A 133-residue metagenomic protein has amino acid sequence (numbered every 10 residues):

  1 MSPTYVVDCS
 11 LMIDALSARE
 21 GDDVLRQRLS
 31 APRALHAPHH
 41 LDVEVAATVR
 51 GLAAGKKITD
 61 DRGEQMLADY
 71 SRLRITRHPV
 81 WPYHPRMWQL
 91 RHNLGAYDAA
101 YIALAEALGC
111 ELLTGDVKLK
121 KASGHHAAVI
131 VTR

Functional and structural regions predicted by a protein language model:
M1-L41, L52-D61: Short, well-structured N-terminal submotif of metal-dependent ribonuclease cores
M1-T4, I102-R133: Acidic, PIN/NYN-like endoribonuclease modules and their adjacent C-terminal/linker elements
D8, E44, D98, D116: Acidic active-site catalytic centers that drive phospho-/nucleotidyl reactions and related ester hydrolyses
L11-M12, L41, Y83, Y101 (+1 more regions): Alpha-helix capping/helix-boundary segments
D14-L16, T48, A122-S123: Residues that scaffold the ATP/ADP-binding catalytic core of kinase and kinase-like folds
V24, E44, R86, K121-A122: Phosphate- and divalent-cation-binding pockets in alpha/beta enzyme and binding domains that engage nucleotide-derived
A46-H78, R86-W88: Active-site-proximal, substrate-binding regions of enzyme catalytic domains and RNA-binding/basic surfaces
L73-G115: Active-site neighborhoods of divalent-metal-dependent phosphate/nucleic-acid chemistry enzymes
